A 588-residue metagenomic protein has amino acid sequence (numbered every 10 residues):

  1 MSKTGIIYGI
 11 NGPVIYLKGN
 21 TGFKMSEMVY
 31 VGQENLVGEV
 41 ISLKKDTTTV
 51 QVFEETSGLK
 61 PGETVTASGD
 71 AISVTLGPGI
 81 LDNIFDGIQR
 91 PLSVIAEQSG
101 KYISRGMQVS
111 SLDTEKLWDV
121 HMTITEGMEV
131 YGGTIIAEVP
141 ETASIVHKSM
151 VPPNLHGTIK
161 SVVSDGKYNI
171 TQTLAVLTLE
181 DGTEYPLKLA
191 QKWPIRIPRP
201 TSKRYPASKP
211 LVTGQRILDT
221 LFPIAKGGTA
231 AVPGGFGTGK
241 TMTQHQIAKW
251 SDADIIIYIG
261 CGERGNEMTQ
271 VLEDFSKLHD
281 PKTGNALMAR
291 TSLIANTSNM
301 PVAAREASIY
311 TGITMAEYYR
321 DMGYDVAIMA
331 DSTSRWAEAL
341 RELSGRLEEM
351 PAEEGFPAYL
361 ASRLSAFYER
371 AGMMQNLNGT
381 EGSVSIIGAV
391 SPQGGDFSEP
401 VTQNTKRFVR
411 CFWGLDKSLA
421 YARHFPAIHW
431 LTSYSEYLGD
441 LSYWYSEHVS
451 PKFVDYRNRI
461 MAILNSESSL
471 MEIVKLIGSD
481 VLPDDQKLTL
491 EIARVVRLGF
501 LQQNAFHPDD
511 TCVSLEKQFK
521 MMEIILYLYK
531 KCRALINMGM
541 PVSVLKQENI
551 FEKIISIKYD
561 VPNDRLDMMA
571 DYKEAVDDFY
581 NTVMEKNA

Functional and structural regions predicted by a protein language model:
M1-A96, G100-S104: N-terminal accessory targeting/assembly segments
G5-I7, V37-S42, K148-V151, H156-V162: Short beta-strand-centered aromatic/proline hotspots
I10, L43, G87, T123 (+2 more regions): Residue-level recognition of beta-strand microenvironments
N20, E34, D70-A71, Q89 (+5 more regions): Short, surface-exposed secondary-structure boundary micro-motifs
D46-T48, D70, G132, L155-I159 (+4 more regions): Metallocofactor- and cofactor-centric catalytic cores in central/energy metabolism, strongly enriched
E97-P153, G157, N169-G228, T243-Q246 (+2 more regions): P-loop NTPase nucleotide-binding/switch module
T220-L221, G227-K553: P-loop NTPase catalytic core
G539-A588: C-terminal amphipathic alpha-helical interaction region
